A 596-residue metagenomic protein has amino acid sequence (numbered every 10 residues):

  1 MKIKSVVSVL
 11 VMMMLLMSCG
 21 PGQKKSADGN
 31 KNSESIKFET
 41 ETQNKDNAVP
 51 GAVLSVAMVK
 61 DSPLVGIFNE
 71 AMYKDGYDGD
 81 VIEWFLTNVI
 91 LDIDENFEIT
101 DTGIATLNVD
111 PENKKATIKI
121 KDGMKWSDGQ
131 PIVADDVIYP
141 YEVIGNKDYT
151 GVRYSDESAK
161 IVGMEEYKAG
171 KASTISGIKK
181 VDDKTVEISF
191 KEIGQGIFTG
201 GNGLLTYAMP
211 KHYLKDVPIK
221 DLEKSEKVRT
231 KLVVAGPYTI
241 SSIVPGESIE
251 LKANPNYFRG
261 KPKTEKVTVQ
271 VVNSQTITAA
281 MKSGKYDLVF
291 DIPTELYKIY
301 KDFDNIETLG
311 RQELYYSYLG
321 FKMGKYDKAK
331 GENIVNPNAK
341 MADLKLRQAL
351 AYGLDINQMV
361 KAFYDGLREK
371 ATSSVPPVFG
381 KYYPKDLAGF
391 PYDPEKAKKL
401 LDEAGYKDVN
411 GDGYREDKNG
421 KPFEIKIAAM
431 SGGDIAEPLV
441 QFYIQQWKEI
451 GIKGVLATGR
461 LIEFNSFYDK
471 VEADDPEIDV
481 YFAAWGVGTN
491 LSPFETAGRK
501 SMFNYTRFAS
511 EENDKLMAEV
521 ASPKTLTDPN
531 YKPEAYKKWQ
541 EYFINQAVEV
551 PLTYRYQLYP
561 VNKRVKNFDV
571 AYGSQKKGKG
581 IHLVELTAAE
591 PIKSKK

Functional and structural regions predicted by a protein language model:
L54-P111, V233: N-terminal lobe/hinge region of extracytoplasmic solute-binding protein
M58, T150-K160, S241-P255, P262 (+2 more regions): Extracellular/periplasmic solute-recognition and catalytic clefts
A105-R153, A280, A339-M341: Aromatic- and charge-enriched surface segment that lines or borders ligand/interaction sites
Y154-D216: Surface-exposed binding/hinge segments that line and control ligand-binding clefts or catalytic entry sites
N202-K261, K266, T276, S283 (+2 more regions): Gly/Pro-rich hinge or "lid" segments in bacterial periplasmic/extracellular proteins
P245, K407-A484, Q557: Ligand/substrate-recognition segments at binding pockets and active sites
P255, A351-Y383, I435, L439-I444 (+1 more regions): Detector for C-terminal structural segments
N338-Q445, I592-K595: Append "and occasionally in soluble cytosolic enzymes with long acidic Gly/Pro-rich linkers
